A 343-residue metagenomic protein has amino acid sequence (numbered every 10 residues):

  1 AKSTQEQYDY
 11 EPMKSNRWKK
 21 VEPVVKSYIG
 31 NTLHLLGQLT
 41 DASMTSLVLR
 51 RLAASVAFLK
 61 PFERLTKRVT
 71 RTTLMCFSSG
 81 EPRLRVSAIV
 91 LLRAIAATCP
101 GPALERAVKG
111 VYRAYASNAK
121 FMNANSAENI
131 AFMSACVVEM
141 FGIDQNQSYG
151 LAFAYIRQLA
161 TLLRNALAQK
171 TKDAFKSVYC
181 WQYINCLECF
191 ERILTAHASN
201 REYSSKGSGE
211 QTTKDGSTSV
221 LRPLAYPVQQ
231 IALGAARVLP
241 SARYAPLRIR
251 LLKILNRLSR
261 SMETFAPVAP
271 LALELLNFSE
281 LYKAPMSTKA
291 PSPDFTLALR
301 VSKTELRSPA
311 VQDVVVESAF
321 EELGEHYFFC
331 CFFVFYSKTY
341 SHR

Functional and structural regions predicted by a protein language model:
A1-H34, A97, E105, K109-N129 (+5 more regions): Long, low-complexity, highly charged intrinsically disordered regions
S3-K67, S217-Q230: Alpha-solenoid helical repeat scaffolds
N16, H34-M44, K60-P61, M75-R85 (+5 more regions): Short coil/turn segments at helix-helix junctions and helix-capping linkers within large alpha-helical proteins
V21-G30, T45, F62-R71, R85-A88 (+4 more regions): Core helices of alpha-solenoid repeat scaffolds
H34, Q38, A54-F58, M75 (+9 more regions): Positions within ordered alpha-helical repeat solenoids
T45-L52, S87-A88, M133, C186 (+1 more regions): Conserved hydrophobic register position within alpha-solenoid helical repeats
A57-T66, A96-V108, F141-A152, T195-K206 (+2 more regions): Flexible loop/turn segments at the boundaries of HEAT repeats in alpha-solenoid HEAT proteins
A160-R343: Eukaryotic scaffolding regions of large macromolecular assemblies
